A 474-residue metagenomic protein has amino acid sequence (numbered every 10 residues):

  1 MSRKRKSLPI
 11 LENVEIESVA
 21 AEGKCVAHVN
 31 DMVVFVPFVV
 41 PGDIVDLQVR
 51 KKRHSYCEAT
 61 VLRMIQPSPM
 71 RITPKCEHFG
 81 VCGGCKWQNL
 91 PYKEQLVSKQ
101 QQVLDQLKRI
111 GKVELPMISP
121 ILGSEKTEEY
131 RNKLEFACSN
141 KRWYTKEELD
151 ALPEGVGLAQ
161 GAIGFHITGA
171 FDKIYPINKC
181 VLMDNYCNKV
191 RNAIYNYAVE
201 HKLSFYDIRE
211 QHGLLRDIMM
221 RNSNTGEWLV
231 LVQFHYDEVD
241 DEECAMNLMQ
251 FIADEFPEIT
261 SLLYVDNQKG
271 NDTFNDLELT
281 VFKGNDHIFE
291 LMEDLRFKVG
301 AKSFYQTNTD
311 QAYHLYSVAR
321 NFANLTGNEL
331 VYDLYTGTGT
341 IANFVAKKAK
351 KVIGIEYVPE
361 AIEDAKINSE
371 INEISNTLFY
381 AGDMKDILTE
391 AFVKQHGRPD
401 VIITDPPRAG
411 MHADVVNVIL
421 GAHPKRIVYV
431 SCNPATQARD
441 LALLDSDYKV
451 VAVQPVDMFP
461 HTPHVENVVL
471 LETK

Functional and structural regions predicted by a protein language model:
M1-H78, L378, D386: Terminal RNA-binding accessory module
S2-G23, V239-K474: Rossmann-like S-adenosyl-L-methionine
C25-N30, G164-I167, L231-Q233, A365: Short, acidic/hydrophobic/Gly-rich beta-strand patch recurrent on exposed beta strands that often constitutes part
G42, M183, N308: Short, conserved phosphate/pyrophosphate- and ester-handling motifs at nucleotide-, phospho-/glycolipid
L62-T73, G80-S204: Extended interfacial segments that mediate partner engagement and assembly in macromolecular machines
D172-R216, Y236-L263: Internal alpha/beta scaffold segment
M220, G226-H235, R296-G300: Short, aliphatic-rich beta-strand segments
